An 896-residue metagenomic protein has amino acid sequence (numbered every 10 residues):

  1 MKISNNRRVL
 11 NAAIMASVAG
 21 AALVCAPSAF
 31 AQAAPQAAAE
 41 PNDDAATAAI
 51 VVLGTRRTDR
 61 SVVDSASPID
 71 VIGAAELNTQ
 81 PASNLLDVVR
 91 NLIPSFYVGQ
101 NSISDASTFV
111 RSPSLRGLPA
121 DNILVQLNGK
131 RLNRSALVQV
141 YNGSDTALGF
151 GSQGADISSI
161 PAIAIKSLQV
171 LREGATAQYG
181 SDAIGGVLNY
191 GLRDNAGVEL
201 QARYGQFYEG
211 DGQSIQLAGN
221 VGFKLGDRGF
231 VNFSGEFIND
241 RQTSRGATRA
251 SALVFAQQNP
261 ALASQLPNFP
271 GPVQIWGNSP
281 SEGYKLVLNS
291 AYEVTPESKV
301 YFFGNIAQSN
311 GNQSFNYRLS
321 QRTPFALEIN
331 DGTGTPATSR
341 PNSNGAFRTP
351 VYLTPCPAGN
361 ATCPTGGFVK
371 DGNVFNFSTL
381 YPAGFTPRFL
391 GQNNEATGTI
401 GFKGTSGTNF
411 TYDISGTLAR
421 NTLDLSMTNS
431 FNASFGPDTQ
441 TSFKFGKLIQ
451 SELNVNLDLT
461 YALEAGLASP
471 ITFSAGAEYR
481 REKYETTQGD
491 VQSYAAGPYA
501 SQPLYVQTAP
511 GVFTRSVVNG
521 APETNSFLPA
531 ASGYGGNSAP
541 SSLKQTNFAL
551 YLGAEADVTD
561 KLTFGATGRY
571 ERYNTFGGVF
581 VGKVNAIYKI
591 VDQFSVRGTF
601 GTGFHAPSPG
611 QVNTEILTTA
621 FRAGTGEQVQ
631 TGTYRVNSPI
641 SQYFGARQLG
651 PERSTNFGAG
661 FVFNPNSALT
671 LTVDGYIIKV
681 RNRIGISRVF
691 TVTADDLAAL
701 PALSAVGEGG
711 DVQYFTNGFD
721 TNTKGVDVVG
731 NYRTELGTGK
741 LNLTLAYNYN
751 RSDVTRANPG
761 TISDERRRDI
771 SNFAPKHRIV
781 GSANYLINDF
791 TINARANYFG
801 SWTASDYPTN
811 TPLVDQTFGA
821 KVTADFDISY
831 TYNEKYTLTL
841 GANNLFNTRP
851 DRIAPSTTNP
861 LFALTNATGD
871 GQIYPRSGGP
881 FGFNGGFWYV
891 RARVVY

Functional and structural regions predicted by a protein language model:
K2-N91, R116, I157-I160, A218 (+5 more regions): N-terminal Sec signal peptide and the immediately downstream disordered periplasmic leader that contains the TonB box
R90-Y141: Extracytoplasmic beta-strand/coil segments of soluble accessory domains associated with Gram-negative outer-membrane
R131-L132, A147-Q201, S244: A beta-strand signature from Gram-negative outer-membrane beta-barrel systems, especially the internal plug domain
S135, V680, R751, N797-Y807 (+1 more regions): C-terminal beta-signal and adjacent terminal beta-strands/loops of Gram-negative outer-membrane beta-barrel proteins
E209-A383, P387-G401, T405-S406, T831: Transmembrane beta-barrel wall of Gram-negative outer-membrane proteins
P387-G391, G407, L418, N429-L562 (+1 more regions): Outer-membrane beta-barrel transmembrane domain signature of Gram-negative proteins, especially the mid-to-C-terminal
A475, T670, G675-Y807: Gram-negative outer-membrane beta-barrel transporters
G535-N547, Q593, F604-T672, I678-V680 (+6 more regions): Outer-membrane beta-barrel signature, preferentially recognizing the C-terminal barrel domain of Gram-negative
